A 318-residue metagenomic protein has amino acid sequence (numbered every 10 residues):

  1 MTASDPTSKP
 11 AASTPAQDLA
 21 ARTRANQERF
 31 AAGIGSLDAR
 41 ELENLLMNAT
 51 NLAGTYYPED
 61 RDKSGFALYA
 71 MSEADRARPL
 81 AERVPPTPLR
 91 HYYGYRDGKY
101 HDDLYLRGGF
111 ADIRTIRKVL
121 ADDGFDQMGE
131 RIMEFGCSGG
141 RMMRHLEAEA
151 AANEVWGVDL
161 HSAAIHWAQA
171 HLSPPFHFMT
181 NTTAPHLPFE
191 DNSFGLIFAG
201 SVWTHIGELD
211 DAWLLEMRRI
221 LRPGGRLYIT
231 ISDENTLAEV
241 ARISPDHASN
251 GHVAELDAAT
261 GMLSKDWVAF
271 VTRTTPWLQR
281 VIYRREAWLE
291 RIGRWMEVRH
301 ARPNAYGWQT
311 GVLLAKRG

Functional and structural regions predicted by a protein language model:
L19-K99: N-terminal, positively charged/glycine-rich alpha-helical extensions of SAM-dependent methyltransferases
G108-M128: Conserved alpha-helix/loop element of class I SAM-dependent methyltransferases that forms part of the SAM/SAH-binding
M128-S138: Conserved class I S-adenosyl-L-methionine
R141-H186: Class I SAM-dependent methyltransferase SAM/SAH-binding core
P185-I197: A short acidic, Gly/Pro-enriched loop at the edge of an enzyme's catalytic core that lines a small-molecule cofactor
I206-E216: A short, conserved alpha-helix within the catalytic core of class I
Y228-D257: Conserved class I S-adenosyl-L-methionine
P276-W295: Short alpha-helix
